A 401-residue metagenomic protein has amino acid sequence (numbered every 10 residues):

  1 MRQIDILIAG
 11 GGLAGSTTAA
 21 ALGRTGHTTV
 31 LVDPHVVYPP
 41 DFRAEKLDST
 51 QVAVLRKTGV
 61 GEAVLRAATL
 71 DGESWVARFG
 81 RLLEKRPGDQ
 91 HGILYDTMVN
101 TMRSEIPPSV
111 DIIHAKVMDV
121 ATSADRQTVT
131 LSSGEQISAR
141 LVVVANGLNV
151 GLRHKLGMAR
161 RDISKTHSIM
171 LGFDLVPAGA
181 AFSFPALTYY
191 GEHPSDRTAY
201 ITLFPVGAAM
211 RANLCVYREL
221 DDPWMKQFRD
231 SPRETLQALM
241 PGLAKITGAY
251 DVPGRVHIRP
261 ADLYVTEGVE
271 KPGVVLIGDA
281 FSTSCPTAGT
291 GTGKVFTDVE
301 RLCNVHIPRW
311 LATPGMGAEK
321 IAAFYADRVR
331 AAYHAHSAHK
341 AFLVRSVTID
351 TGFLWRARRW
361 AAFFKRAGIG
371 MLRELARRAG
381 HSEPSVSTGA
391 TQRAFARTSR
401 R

Functional and structural regions predicted by a protein language model:
M1-A14: Beta1/beta-strand and adjacent pyrophosphate-binding region of the FAD-binding site in flavoprotein oxidoreductases
R2, A53, K57, V64-M158 (+2 more regions): Conserved N-terminal helical subregion
A9, G23-R43: Glycine-rich FAD pyrophosphate-binding loop
A14, V37, N149: Conserved Rossmann-like nucleotide-cofactor binding loop
V36-R56: Conserved N-terminal glycine-rich FAD pyrophosphate-binding loop of Rossmann-like flavoproteins
T128, A145-K245: Conserved FAD-binding catalytic core of PHBH/FMO-like flavoproteins
L220-G317: FAD/FMN-dependent oxidoreductases across multiple families
N304-R401: C-terminal helical "tail/cap" subdomain of flavin- and related membrane-associated enzymes
